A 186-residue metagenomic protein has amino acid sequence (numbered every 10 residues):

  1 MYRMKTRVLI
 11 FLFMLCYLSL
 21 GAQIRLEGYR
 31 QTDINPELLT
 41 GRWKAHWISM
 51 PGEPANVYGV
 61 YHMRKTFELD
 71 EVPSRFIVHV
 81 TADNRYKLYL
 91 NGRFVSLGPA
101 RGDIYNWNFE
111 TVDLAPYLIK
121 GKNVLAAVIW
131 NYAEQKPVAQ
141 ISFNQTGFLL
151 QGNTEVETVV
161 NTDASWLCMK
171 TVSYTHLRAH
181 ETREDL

Functional and structural regions predicted by a protein language model:
M1-R25: Bacterial Sec-dependent N-terminal signal peptides
I24-G52: N-terminal pre-domain segments of enzymes
G52-Y61, A100-Y105: Extracellular beta-rich ligand/substrate-recognition surface
V57-L69, F109-V112: Short beta-strands within extracellular/lumenal beta-sheet-rich domains
F67-D70, S74-Y89, L125-A127: Aromatic-lined ligand-binding clefts that engage carbohydrates, nucleic acids, or primary amines
K87-S142: Beta-strand-rich ligand-recognition modules
W130-M169: Glycine/proline-rich low-complexity spacer/linker segments in large multi-domain proteins
T175-T182: Conserved small/polar residues in nucleotide/adenosyl-binding loops
